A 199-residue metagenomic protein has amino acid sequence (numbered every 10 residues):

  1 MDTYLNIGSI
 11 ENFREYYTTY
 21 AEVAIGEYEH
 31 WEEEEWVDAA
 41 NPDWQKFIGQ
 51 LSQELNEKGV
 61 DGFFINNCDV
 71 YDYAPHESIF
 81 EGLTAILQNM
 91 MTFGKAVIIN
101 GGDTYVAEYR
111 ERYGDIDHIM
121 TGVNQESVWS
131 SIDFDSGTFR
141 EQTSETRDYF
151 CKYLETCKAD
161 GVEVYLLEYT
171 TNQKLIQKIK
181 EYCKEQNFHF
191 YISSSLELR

Functional and structural regions predicted by a protein language model:
M1-R199: Glycan-processing catalytic domains of CAZymes
